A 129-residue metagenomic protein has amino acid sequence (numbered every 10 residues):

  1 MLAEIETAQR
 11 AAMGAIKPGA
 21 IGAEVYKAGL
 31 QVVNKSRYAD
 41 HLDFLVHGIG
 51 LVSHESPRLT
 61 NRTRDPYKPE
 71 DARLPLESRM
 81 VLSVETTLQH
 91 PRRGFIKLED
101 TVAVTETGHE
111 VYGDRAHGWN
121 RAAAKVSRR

Functional and structural regions predicted by a protein language model:
M1-R129: Active-site neighborhoods and metal-handling regions in enzymes and metal-associated proteins
